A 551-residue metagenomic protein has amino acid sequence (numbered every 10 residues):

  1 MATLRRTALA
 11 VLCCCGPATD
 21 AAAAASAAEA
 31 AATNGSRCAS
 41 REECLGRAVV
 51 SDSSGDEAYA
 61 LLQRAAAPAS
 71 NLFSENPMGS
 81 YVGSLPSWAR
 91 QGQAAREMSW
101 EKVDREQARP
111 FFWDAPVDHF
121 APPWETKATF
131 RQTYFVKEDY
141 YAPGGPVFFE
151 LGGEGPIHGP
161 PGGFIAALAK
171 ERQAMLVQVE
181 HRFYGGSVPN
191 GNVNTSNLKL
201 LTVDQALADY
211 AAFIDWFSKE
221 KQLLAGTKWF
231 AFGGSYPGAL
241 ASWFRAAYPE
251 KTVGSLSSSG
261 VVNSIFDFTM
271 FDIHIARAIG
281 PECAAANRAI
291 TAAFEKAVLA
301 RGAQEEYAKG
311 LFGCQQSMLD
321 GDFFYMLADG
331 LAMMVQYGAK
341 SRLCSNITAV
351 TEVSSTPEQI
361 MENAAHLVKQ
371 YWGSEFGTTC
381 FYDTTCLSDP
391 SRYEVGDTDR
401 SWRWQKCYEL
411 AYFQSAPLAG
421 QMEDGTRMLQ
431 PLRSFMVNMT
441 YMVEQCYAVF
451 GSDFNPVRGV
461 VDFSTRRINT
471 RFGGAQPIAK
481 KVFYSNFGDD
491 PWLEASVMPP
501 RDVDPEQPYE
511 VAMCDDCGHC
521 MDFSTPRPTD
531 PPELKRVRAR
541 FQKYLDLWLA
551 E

Functional and structural regions predicted by a protein language model:
R5-A24: Cleavable N-terminal signal peptides of Sec/SRP-targeted secreted and luminal proteins
S40, C44-G46, L62, A69-M175 (+5 more regions): Catalytic-loop region of hydrolases
F183-N197, D522-F523: Glycine-rich "HGGG/HGxG" loop immediately N-terminal to the catalytic nucleophile of the alpha/beta-hydrolase
L198-E220: Alpha/beta-hydrolase active-site loop
L223-S235: Alpha/beta-hydrolase fold nucleophile elbow
G233-W243: Glycine-rich nucleophile elbow surrounding the catalytic serine of serine-hydrolase chemistry
E250-E352, T356: A catalytic-pocket lid/entrance helix-loop region that shapes and gates access to the active site across common
F324-E551: C-terminal subdomain of alpha/beta-hydrolase-fold enzymes, centered on the catalytic histidine and its supporting
